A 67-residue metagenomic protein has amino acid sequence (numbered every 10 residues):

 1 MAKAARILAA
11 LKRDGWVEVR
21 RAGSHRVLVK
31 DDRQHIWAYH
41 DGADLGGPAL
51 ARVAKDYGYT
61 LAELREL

Functional and structural regions predicted by a protein language model:
M1-R20, V27-L67: Basic nucleic-acid-binding interfaces
